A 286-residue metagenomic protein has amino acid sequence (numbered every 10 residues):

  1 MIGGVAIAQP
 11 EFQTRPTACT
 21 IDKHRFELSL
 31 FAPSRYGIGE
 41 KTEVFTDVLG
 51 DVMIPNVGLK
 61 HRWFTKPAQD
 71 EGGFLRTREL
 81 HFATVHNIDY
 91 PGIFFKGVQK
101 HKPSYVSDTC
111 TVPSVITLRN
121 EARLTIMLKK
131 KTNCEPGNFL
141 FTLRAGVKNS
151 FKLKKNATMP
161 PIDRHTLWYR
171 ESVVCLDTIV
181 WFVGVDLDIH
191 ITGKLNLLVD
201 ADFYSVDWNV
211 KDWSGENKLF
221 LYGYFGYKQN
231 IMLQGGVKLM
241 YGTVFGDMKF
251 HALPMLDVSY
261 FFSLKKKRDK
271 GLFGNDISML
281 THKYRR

Functional and structural regions predicted by a protein language model:
G4-A8: Sec/Tat signal peptide C-region and signal peptidase I cleavage site
Q9, R25-E27, L176: Short, solvent-exposed secondary-structure boundary motifs
E11-Q13: Extended, small-residue-rich solenoid/repeat segments and analogous flexible loops that form exposed scaffolds
R15-P16, T20-S34, I38-V52, G73 (+5 more regions): Transmembrane beta-strand segments that form the barrel wall of outer-membrane beta-barrel proteins
V48-S150, G184: Gram-negative (and chloroplast) outer-membrane scaffold detector with strong preference for beta-barrel transmembrane
T117-R286: Outer-membrane beta-barrel transmembrane domain signature
